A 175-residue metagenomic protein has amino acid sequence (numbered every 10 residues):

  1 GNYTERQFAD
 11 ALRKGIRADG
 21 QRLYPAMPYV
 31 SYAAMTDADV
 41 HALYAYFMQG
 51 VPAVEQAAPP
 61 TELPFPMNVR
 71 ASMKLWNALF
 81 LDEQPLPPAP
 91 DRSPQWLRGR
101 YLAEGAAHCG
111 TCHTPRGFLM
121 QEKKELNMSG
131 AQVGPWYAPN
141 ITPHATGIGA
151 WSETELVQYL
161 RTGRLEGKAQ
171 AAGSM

Functional and structural regions predicted by a protein language model:
G1-A9, V30-A38, L126-L165: Electron-transfer interface patches adjacent to heme c in soluble/periplasmic c-type cytochromes and di-/multiheme
T4-Q7, R17-Y24, R116-Q121, S152-E155 (+1 more regions): Extended intrinsically disordered, low-complexity coil regions enriched in Ser, Thr, Gly, Ala and often Pro
F8, L43, L102, A106-R116: The canonical Cys-X-X-Cys-His
R13-I16, M48-Q49, C112-F118, R161 (+1 more regions): Detector for the c-type heme attachment site
V40-F47: Hydrophobic or amphipathic alpha-helical targeting/insertion segments
E55-A71: Extended, well-folded interaction surfaces typified by the phenylalanyl-tRNA synthetase beta subunit core
L75-E104, A145, A150: Electrostatic cytochrome c docking/interface patches
Q84-P88, Y101, T111-Q121: Extended amphipathic alpha-helical interaction segments
